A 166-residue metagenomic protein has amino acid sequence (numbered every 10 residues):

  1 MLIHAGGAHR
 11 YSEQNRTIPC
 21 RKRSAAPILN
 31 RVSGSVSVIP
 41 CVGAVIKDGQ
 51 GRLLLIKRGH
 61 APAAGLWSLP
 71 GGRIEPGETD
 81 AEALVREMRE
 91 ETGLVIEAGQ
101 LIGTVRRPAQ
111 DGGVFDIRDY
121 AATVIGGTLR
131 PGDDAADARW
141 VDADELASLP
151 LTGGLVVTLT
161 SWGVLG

Functional and structural regions predicted by a protein language model:
R23, I28-L53, R73, T104: Conserved N-terminal beta-strand and adjoining loop/helix that marks the start of the Nudix/MutT-like hydrolase domain
D48, V105-T128, R139: Active-site-adjacent beta-strand/loop module that shapes the phosphate/pyrophosphate-binding cleft
R52-E90, L94: Conserved Nudix-box catalytic region and its N-terminal flanking loop in Nudix hydrolases and closely related
V95-G103: A short coil-to-beta-strand element that immediately follows conserved catalytic motifs
R130-G166: Nudix hydrolase/Nudix homology domain
